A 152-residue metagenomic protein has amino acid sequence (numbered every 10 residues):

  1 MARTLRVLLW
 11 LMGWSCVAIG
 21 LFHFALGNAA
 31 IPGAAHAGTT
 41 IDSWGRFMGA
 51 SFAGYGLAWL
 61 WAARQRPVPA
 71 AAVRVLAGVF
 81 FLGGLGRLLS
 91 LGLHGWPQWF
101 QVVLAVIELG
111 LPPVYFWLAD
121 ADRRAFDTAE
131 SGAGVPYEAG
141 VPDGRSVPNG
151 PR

Functional and structural regions predicted by a protein language model:
A2-D42: Membrane-helix boundary elements
W14, A18-F22, I41-A63, G78-L82: Core segments of alpha-helical transmembrane spans in multipass integral membrane proteins
L21, W59-L60, R87-L89, P113: Alpha-helical transmembrane segments of multipass membrane proteins
A35-D42, W96-I107: Non-cytosolic membrane-interface motifs at loop->transmembrane helix junctions
V73-R87: Hydrophobic alpha-helical membrane segments
L85-V102, D120: Membrane-helix boundary connector in multi-pass membrane proteins
L109-E130: Membrane-water interface at the C-terminal end of transmembrane alpha helices
T128-R152: Short, intrinsically disordered terminal tails adjacent to the first/last structured region
